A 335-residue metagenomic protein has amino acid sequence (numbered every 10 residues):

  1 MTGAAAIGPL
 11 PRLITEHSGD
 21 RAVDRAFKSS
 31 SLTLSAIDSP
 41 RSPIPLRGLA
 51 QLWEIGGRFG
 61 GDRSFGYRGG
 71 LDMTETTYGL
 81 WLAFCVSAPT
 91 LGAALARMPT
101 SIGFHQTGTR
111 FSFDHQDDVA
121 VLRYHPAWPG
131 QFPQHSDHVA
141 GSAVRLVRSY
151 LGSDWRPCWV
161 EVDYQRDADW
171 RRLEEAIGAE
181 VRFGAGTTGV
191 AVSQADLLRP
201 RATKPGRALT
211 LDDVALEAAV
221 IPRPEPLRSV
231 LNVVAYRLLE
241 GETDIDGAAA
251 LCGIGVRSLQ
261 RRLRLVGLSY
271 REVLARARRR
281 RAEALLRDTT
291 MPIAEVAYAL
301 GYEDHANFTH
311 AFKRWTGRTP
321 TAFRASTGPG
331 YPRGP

Functional and structural regions predicted by a protein language model:
M1-A120: N-terminal low-complexity or simple alpha-helical regulatory segments that function as activation/interaction modules
T2, R41-I44, Q131, H135 (+2 more regions): Short, contiguous, pocket-lining structural segments that sit at or immediately flank catalytic/ligand-binding sites
P45, S136-V139, A275: Short, conserved glycine- and acidic-residue-centered signature motifs in active-site or ligand-binding loops
G48, H138, S142, S229: Charged catalytic carboxylate motif
E75-A195: N-terminal regulatory/effector-sensing and dimerization cores that precede helix-turn-helix DNA-binding domains
D167-P335: Extended mid-to-C-terminal alpha-helical interaction segments
